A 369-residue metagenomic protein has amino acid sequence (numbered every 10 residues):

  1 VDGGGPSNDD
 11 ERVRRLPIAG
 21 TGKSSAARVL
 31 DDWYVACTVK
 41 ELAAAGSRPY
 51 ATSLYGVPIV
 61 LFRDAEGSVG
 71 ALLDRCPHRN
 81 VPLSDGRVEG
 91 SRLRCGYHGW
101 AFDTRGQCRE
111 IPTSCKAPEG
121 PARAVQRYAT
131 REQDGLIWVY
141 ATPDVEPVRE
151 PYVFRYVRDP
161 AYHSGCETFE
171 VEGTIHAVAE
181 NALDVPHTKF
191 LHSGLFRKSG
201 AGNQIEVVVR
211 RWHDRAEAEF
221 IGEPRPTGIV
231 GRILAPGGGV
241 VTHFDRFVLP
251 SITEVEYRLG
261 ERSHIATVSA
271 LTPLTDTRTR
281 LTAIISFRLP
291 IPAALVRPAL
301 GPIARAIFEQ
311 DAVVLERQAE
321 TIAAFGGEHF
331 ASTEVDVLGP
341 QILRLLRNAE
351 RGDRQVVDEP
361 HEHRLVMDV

Functional and structural regions predicted by a protein language model:
D2-R12, L16, C37-H163, D368-V369: Rieske [2Fe-2S] iron-sulfur-binding domain
R14, A19, A26, Y34 (+3 more regions): A short, aromatic/hydrophobic, helix- or strand-capping loop or linear motif that either lines the entrance/gate
S25-A26, A51, A129, V208: Short secondary-structure boundary/capping segments
L30, A124, R131-Q133, I265 (+1 more regions): A short, structural micro-pattern
L30-A36, E41-A44, Q107-S114, H187-L191 (+1 more regions): Short Pro/Gly-enriched beta-strand edge/turn motifs at strand-loop
W33, P58, R127, L136 (+3 more regions): A residue-level signal for beta-strand positions that form part of recognition/binding surfaces within mature
S68, V145-V369: C-terminal catalytic domain of Rieske-type non-heme iron oxygenases
